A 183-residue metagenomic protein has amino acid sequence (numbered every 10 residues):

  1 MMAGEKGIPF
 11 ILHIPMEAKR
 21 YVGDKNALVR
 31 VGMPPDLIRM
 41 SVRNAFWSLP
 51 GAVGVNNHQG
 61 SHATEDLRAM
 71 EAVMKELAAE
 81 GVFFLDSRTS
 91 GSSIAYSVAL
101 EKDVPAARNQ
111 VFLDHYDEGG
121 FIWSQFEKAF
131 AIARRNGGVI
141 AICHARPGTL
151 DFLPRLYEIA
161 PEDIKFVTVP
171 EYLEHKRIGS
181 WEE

Functional and structural regions predicted by a protein language model:
M1-N26: Active-site beta->alpha N-cap acidic-glycine motif
K6-I8, M74-F83, L100-A107: Glycine-enriched alpha-helix->loop->beta-strand junction motifs that scaffold or abut catalytic
F10-I14, V53-N57, F84-S87, A106-N109 (+2 more regions): Hydrophobic faces of well-ordered beta-strands that scaffold small-molecule active sites in alpha/beta enzyme cores
M16-R20, G60-T64, S90-S92, F112-H115 (+1 more regions): Solvent-exposed loop/turn segments at secondary-structure junctions within structured extracellular/periplasmic domains
D24-W47, A63-A69, Y96-A133: Alpha-helical scaffold elements lining the catalytic groove of polysaccharide deacetylases
M40-A63, N136-G138, I142: Active-site groove signature of glycoside hydrolases
N56-E80, L85-R88: Basic- and aromatic-lined ligand-binding clefts that recognize polyanionic substrates
L77-G91, A145-E183: C-terminal domain-boundary segment and adjacent tail
